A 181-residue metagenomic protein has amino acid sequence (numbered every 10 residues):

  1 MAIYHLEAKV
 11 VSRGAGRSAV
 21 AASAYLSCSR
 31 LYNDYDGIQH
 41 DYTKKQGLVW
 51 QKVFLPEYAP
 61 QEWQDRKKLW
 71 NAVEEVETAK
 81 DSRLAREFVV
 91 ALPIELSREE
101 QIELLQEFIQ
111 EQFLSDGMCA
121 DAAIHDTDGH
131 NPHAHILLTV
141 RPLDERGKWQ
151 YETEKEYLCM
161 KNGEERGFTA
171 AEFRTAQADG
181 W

Functional and structural regions predicted by a protein language model:
M1-W181: N-terminal nicking endonuclease/strand-transfer module with a His-rich metal-binding environment and a catalytic Tyr
